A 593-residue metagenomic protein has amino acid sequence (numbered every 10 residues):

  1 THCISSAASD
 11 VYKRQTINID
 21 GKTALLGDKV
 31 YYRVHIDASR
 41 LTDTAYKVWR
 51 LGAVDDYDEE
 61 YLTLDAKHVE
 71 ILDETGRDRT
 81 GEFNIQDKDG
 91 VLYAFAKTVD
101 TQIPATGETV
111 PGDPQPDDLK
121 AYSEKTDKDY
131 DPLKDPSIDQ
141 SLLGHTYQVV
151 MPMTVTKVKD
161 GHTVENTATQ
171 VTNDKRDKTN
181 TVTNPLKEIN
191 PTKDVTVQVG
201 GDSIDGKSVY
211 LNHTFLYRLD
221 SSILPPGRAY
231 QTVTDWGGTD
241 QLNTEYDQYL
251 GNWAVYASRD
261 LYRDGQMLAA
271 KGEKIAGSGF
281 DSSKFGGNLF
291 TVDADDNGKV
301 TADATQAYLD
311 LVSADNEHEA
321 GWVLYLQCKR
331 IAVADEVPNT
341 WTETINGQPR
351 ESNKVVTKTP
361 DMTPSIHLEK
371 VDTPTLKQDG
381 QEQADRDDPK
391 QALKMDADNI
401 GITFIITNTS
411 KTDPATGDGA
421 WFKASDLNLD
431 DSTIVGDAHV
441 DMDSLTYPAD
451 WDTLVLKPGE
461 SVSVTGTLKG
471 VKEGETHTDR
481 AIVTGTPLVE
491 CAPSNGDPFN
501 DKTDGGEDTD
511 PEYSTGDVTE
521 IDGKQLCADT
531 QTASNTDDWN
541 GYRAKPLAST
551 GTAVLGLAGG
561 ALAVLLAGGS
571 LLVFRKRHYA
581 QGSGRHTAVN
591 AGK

Functional and structural regions predicted by a protein language model:
T1-A8, Y12: Single conserved hydrophobic/aromatic residue that forms the stacking wall/gate of nucleotide- or nucleobase-binding
T16-N18, R79, N84-K88, Y93-S141 (+6 more regions): Surface-exposed intrinsically disordered loops and tails
A24-W49, K207-W236, D387-G419: Short beta-strand elements of extracellular/lumenal beta-sandwich folds
V34-H35, K97-E165, L219-D220, D296-T342 (+2 more regions): Low-complexity, intrinsically disordered segments enriched in Ser/Thr together with acidic residues
Y46-L119, V233-A304, S410, A415-P458: A surface/secretory-pathway sequence property marking extracellular, secreted, or lumenal proteins enriched
K175-L186, R350-T359, G496-Y542: Terminal edge beta-strands and adjacent linker/stalk segments of extracellular immunoglobulin-superfamily beta-sandwich
Y542-G559: Extracellular Ser/Thr-rich, low-complexity/disordered mucin-like segments
V564-K593: C-terminal membrane-anchoring or membrane-association module
